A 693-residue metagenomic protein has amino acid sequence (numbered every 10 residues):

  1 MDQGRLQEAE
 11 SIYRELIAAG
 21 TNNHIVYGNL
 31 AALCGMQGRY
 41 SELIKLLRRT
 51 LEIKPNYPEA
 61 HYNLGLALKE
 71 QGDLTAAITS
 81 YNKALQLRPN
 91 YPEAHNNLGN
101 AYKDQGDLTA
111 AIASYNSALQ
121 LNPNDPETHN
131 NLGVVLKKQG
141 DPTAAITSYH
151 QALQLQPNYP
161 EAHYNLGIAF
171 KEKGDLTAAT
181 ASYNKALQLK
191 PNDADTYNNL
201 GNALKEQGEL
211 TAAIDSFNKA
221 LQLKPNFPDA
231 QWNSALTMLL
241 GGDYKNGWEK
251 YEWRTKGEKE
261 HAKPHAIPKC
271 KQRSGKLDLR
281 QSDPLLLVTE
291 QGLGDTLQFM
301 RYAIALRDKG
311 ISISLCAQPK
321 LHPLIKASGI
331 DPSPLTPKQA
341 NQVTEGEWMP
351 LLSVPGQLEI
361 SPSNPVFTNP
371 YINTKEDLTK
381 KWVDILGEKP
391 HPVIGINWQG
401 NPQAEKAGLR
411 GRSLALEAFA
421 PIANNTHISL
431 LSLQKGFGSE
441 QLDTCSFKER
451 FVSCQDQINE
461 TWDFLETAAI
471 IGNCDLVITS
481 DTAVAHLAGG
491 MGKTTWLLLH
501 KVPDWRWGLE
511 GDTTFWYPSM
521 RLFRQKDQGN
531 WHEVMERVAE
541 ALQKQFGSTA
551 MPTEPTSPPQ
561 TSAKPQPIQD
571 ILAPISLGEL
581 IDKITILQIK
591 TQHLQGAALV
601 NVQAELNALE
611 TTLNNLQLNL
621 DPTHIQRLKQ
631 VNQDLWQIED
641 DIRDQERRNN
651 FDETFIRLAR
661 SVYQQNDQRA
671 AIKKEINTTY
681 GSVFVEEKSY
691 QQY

Functional and structural regions predicted by a protein language model:
M1-A563, F651: Alpha-helical solenoid repeat scaffolds of the TPR/TPR-like class and their adjacent stem/linker regions that mediate
K564-Y693: Extended, charge-rich alpha-helical interface modules
